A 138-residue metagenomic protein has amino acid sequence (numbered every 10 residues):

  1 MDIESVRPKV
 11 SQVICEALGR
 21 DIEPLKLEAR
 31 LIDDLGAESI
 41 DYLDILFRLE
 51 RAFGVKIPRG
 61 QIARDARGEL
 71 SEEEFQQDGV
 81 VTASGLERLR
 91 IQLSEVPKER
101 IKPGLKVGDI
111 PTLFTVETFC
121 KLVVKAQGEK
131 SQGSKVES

Functional and structural regions predicted by a protein language model:
M1-F47, R51-S131, K135: Phosphopantetheine-dependent thiolation modules in NRPS/PKS and related acyl-activating systems
